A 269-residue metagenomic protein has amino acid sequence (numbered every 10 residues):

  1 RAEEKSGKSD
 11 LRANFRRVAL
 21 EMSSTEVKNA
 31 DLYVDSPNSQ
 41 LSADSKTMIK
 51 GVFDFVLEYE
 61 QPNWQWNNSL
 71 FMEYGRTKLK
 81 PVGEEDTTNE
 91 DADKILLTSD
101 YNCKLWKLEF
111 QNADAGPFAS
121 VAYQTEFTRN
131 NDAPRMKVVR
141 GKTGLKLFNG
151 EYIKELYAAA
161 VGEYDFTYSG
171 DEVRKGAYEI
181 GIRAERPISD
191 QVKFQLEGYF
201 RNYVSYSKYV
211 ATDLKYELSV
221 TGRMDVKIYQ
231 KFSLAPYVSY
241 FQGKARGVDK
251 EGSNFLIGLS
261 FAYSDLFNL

Functional and structural regions predicted by a protein language model:
E4-N14, E58-N67, K104-G116, F148-L156 (+3 more regions): Short loop/turn motifs that connect adjacent beta-strands in outer-membrane beta-barrel proteins
A13, S42-K50, T88-K94, D132-R140 (+4 more regions): Transmembrane beta-barrel outer-membrane domains
N14-L20, W66-L70, L97, A113-V121 (+7 more regions): Transmembrane beta-strands of outer-membrane beta-barrel proteins
M22-A30, Q61, M72-K78, V121-R129 (+4 more regions): Transmembrane beta-strands of outer-membrane beta-barrel pores
S24-G51, K80-T87: Surface-exposed strand-loop-strand hairpins of Gram-negative outer-membrane beta-barrel proteins
K78-G181: Outer-membrane pore/translocation modules
A159-Y229: Outer-membrane beta-barrel transmembrane domain signature
S253-L269: Outer-membrane beta-barrel "beta-signal"
